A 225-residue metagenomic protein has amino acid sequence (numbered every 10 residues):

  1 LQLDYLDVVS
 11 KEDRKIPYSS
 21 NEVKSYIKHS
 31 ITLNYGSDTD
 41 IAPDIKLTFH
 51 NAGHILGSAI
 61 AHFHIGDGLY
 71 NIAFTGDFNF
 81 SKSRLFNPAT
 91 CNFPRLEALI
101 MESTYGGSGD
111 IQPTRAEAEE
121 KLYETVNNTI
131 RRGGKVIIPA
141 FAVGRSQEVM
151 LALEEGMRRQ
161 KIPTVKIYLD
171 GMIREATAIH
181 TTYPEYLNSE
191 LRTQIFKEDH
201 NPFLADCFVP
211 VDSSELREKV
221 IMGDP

Functional and structural regions predicted by a protein language model:
L1-E148, E154-K161, I167: His/Asp/Glu-rich metal-coordinating catalytic cores of metallo-dependent phosphodiesterases/hydrolases acting on
Y123-P225: Hard-cation-handling environments
